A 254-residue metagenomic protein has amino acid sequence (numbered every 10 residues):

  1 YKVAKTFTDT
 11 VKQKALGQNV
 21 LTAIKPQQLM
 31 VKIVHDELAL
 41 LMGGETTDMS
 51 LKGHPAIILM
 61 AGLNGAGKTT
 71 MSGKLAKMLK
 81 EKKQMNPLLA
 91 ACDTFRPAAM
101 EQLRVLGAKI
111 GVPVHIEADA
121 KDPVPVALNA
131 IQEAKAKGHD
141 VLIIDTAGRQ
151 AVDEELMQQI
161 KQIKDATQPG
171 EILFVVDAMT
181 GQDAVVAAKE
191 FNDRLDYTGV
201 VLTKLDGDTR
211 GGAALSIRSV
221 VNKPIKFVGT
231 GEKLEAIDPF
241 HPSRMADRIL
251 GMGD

Functional and structural regions predicted by a protein language model:
Y1-C92, A99-A120, A127-I144: Primarily NTPase-proximal linker/entry elements flanking Walker-type ATP/GTP-binding cores
D36-T47, Q150-A151, E155-Q159, F240-R244: Electropositive, surface-exposed helix/loop patches at the edges of structured domains that serve as adaptable
L63, A91-C92, A118, T146-A147 (+3 more regions): Fold-independent oxyanion-binding glycine-rich loops and adjacent beta-strand/coil segments at enzyme active sites
G65-A66, T94-P97, K121-P123, G148-V152 (+2 more regions): Short, small-residue-enriched loops and turns at beta-alpha junctions that line or gate enzyme active sites
K74, E101-Q102, P125-N129, E154-Q158 (+2 more regions): Generic recognition of short, well-ordered alpha-helical segments
K77, V105-L106, Q158-Q162, E190: Glycine-rich, phosphate-binding/catalytic loops in enzymes
D122-Q168: Phosphate-binding/switch loop-helix module in NTP-utilizing enzymes
H139, A151, I160-K164, P169-D254: Conserved phosphate-handling catalytic cores of large alpha/beta enzymes
